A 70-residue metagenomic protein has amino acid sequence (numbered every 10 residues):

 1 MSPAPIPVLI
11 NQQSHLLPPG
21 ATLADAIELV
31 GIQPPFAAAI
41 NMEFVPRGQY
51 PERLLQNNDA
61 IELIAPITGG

Functional and structural regions predicted by a protein language model:
M1-G69: Ubiquitin-like/PB1-type beta-grasp interaction modules and other compact soluble beta-rich domains
